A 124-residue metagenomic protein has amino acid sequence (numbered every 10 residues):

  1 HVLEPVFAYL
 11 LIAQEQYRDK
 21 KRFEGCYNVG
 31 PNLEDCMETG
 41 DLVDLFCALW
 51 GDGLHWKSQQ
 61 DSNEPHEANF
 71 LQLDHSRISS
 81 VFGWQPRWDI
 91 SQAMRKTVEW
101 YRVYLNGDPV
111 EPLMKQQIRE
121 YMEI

Functional and structural regions predicted by a protein language model:
H1-I124: C-terminal substrate-binding subdomain of Rossmann-fold SDR/epimerase-dehydratase oxidoreductases
